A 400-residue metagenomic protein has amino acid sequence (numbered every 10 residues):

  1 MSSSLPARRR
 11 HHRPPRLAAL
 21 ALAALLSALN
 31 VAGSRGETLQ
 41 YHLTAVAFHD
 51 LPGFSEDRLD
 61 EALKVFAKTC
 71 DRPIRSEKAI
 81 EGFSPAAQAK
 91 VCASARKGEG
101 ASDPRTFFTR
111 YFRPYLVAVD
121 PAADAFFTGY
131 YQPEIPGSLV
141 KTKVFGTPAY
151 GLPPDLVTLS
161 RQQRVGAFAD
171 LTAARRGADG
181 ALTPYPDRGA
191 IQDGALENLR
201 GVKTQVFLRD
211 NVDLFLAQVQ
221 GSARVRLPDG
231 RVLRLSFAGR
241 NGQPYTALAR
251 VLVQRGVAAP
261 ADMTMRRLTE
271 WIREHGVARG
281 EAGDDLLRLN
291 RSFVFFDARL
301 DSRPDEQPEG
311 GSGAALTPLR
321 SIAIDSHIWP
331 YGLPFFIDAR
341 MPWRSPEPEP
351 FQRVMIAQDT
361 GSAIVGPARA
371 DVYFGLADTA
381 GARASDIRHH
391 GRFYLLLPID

Functional and structural regions predicted by a protein language model:
M1-R13: N-terminal secretory signal peptides that target proteins for export/translocation
M1-S3, R72-S76, D338-W343: Short regulatory "switch" loops immediately downstream of catalytic or recognition motifs within protein catalytic
A18-L29: Bacterial N-terminal signal peptides
A23, T128, R291, H390-R392: Short, surface-exposed beta-edge/turn micro-motifs
A28-Q40: Bacterial Sec-dependent signal peptides at the C-terminal "C-region" and cleavage site
Y41-L300: Secretory/export targeting leaders with adjacent low-complexity proregions
P52-S55, L300-D400: C-terminal soluble interaction/assembly domains
